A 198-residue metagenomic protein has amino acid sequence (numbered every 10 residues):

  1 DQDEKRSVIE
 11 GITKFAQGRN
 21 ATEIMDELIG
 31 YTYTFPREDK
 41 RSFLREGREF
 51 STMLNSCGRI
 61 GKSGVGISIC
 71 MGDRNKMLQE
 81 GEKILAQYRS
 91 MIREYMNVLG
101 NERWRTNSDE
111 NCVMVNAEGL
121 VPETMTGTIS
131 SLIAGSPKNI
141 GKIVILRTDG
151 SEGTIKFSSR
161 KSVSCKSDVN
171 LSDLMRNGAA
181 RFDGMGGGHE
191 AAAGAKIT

Functional and structural regions predicted by a protein language model:
R6-I69, L78-A86, R93, N111-T198: Glycine-rich, acidic loop segments that terminate in or are immediately followed by a histidine
D73: Histidine-centered, transition-metal-coordinating active-site segments
S90-R105: Long amphipathic N-terminal alpha/beta scaffold segment
